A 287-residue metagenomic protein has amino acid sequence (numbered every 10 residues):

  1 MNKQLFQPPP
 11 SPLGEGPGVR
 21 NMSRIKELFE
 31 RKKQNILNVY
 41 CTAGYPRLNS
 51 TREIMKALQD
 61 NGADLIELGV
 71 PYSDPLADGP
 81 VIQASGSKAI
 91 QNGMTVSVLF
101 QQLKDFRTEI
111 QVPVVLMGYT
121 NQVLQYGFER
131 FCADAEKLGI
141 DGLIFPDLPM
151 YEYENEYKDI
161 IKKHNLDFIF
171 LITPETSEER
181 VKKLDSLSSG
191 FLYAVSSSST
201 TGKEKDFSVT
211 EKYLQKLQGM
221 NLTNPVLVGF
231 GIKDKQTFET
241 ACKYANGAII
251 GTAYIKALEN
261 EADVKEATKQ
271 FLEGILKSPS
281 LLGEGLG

Functional and structural regions predicted by a protein language model:
N2-L5, N21-C41, Q102-T108: N-terminal amphipathic alpha-helix/helix-capping segment at the start of soluble metabolic enzymes
G14-G16, G283-G285: Glycine-biased, low-complexity coil/linker segments
M22-F29, S73-I82, Q91-K104, L124-E129 (+5 more regions): Active-site-adjacent beta->alpha loops and helix N-cap segments on the catalytic face of soluble alpha/beta enzymes
K32-N38, E109-Y119, I161-L171, G219-G229: Short beta-strand/loop segments at the ligand-binding rim of alpha/beta enzyme cores
T42-R47, M117-L124, I172-T176, L227-K235: Glycine-rich beta-to-alpha transition loops that act as phosphate-gripper elements at the mouths of alpha/beta enzyme
L48-L58, T176-L187, I232-A248: Catalytic cores of alpha/beta
L65-D74, G142-E152, L192-K203, F230-G231 (+1 more regions): Glycine-rich phosphate-binding active-site loops on the catalytic face of alpha/beta enzymes
L99, Q215-N224, K233-E239, A245-P279: Alpha/beta catalytic cores of nucleotide-metabolism and tRNA/nucleoside-modifying enzymes
